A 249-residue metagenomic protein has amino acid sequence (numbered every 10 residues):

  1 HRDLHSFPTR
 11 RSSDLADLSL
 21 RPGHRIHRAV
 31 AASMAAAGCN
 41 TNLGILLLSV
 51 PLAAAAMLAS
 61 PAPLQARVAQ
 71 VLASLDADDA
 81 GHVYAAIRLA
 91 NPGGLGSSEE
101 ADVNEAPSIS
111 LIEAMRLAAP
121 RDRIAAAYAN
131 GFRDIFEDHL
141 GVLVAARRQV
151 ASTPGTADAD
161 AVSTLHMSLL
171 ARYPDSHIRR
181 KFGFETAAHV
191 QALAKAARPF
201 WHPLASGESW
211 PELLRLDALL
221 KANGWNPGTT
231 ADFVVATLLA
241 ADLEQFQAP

Functional and structural regions predicted by a protein language model:
H1-H5: Short, exposed "boundary/linker" segments that immediately precede the start of a downstream structural module
S6, R10-L20, A56-A218, A222 (+1 more regions): Phosphate-rich cofactor/ligand-interacting catalytic cores and adjacent structured alpha/beta frameworks
D14-P63: Long, hydrophobic/aromatic-enriched structural stretches that serve as scaffold segments
R25, G44-L48, V83, D158-L165 (+2 more regions): Residue-level detector of well-ordered alpha-helical segments, enriched for hydrophobic/aromatic packing positions
I26-S33, I87, H166-M167, D217 (+1 more regions): Short alpha-helical scaffolding segments that buttress acidic/His motifs in well-ordered protein cores
A31-T41, L75, T153, A218-P227: A short glycine/serine-rich beta->alpha loop
A37-P51, N223-L239: Conserved phosphate/anionic-ligand binding catalytic regions in large, soluble enzymes, centered on
